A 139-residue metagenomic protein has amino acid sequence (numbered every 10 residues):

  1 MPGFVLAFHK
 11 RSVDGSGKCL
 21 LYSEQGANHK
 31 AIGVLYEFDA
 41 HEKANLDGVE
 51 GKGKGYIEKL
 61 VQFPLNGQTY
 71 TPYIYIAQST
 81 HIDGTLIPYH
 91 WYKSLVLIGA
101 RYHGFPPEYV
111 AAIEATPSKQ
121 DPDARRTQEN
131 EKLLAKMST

Functional and structural regions predicted by a protein language model:
M1-T139: Glycine-aromatic micro-motifs
